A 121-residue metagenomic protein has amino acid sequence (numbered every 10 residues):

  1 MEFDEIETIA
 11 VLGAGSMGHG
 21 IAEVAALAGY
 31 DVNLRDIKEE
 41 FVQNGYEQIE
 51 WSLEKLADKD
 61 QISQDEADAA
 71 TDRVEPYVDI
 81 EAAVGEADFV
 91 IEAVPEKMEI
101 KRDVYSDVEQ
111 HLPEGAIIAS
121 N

Functional and structural regions predicted by a protein language model:
M1-K59, H111: NAD(P)+-binding Rossmann beta1-loop-alpha1 motif at the extreme N-terminus of oxidoreductases
L12, R35, Y77, A93 (+1 more regions): Structural motif
M17, I49, V74, V90 (+1 more regions): Residue-level signature of catalytic and energy-coupling elements of molecular machines, predominantly ATP/GTP-dependent
E54-D72: Short mixed-charge
E66, A70-A87: Short acidic low-complexity segments
F89, V94-N121: Rossmann-like NAD(P)(H) cofactor-binding subdomain of soluble oxidoreductases
